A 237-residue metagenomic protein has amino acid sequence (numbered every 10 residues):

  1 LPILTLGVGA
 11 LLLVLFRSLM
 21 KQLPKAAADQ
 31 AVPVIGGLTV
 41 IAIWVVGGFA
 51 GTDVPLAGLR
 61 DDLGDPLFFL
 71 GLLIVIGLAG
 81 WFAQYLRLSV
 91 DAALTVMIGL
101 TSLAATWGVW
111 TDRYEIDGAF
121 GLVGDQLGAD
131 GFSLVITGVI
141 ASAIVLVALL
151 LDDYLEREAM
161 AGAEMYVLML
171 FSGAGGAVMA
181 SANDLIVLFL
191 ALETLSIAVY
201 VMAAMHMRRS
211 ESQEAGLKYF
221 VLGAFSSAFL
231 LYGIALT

Functional and structural regions predicted by a protein language model:
L1-T237: Alpha-helical transmembrane segments of multi-pass membrane proteins predominantly involved in bioenergetics
